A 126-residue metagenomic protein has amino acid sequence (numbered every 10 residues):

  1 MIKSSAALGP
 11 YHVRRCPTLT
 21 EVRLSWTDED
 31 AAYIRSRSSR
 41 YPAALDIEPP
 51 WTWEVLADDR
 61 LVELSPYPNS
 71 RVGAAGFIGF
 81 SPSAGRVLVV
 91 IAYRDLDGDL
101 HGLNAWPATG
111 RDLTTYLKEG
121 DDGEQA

Functional and structural regions predicted by a protein language model:
M1-A126: Ribonuclease/tRNase effector modules and their secretory precursors
